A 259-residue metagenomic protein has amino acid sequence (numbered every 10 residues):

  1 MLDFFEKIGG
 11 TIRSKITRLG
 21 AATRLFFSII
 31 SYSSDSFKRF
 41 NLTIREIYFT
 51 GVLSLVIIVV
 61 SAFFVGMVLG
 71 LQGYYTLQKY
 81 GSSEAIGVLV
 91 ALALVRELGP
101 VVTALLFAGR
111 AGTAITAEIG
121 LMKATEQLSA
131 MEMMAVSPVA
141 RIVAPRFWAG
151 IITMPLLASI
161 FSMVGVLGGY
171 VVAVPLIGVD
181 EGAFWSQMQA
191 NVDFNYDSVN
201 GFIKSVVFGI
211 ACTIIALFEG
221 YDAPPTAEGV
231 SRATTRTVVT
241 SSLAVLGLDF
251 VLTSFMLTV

Functional and structural regions predicted by a protein language model:
M1-L42, E219-P224: Short, membrane-interfacial amphipathic segments enriched in basic
S34-V60, V239-S242: Membrane-interface helix starts
E46, S137-A158, A233, T237: Start (N-cap) of specific transmembrane helices in multi-pass transporter permeases
I57, S61, S83-I115, A149-A158 (+2 more regions): Loop-to-helix entry region at the N-terminal start of transmembrane alpha-helices in multi-pass membrane transporters
I57-Q72: Hydrophobic alpha-helical transmembrane segments of multi-pass membrane transport/permease proteins
S61-F64, A104-F107, A144-A173, I215 (+1 more regions): Hydrophobic alpha-helical transmembrane segments that constitute the membrane-spanning cores of multi-pass membrane
Q72-V95, M163-V206, I210, I214-T234 (+1 more regions): Membrane-interfacial helix-loop-helix connectors in multipass membrane proteins
I119-A144, A227-V230: Short cytoplasmic-facing helical segments at TM-TM junctions of multi-pass membrane proteins
